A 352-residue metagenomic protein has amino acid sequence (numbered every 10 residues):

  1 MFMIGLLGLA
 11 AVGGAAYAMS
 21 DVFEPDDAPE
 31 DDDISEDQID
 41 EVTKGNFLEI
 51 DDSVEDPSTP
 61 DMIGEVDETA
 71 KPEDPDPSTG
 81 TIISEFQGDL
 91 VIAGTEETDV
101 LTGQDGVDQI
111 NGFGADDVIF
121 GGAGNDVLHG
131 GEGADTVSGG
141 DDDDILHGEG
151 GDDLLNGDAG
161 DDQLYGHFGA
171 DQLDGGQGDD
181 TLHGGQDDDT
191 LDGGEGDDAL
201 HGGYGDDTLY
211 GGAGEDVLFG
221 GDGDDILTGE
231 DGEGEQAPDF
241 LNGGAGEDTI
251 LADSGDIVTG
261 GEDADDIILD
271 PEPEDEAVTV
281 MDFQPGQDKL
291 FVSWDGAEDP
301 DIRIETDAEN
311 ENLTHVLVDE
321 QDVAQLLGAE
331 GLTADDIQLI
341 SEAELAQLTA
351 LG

Functional and structural regions predicted by a protein language model:
M1-D32, E36-E41, G45, D307-G352: Low-complexity acidic/polar repeat-biased segments
D26-G122: N-terminal segments that cap or nucleate solenoid repeat domains
P75, S84-F86, E305-H315: Short, ordered beta-strand-loop transition motifs
E85, A93-G94, G103, G112 (+23 more regions): Glycine-centered beta-turn/loop sites at beta-strand termini
D266-I268, A277, K289-F291, V316-L317: Long C-terminal tail modules that include membrane-anchoring/sorting signals and adjacent low-complexity, intrinsically
E272-E274, Q284-D299: Acidic glycine-/aspartate-rich tracts in secreted/extracellular proteins
